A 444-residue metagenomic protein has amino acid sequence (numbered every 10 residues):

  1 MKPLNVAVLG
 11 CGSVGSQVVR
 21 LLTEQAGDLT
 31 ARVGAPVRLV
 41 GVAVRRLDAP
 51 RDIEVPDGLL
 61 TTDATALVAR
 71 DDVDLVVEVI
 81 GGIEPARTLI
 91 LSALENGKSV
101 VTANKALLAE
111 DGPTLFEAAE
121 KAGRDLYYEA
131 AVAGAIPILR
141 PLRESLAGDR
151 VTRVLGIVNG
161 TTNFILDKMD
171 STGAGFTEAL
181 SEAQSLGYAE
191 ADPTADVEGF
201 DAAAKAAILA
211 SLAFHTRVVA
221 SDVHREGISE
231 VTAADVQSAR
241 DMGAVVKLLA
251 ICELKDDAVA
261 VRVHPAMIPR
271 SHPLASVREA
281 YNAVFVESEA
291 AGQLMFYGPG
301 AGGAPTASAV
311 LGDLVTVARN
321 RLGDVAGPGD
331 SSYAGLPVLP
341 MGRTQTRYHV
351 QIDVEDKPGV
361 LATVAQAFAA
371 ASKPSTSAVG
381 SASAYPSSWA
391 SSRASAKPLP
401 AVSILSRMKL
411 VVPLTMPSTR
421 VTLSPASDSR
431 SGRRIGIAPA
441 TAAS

Functional and structural regions predicted by a protein language model:
M1-N96: N-terminal glycine-/serine-/threonine-rich beta1-alpha1-beta2 phosphate-ribose binding loop of Rossmann-like
A86-N96, K105-R143: Rossmann-fold NAD(P)-binding glycine/threonine-rich loop
V100-V101: A short hydrophobic/small-residue beta-strand
E120-D201, I208: Rossmann-like NAD(P)H-binding beta-loop-alpha module
M169, E178-S276, Y281-A283: Substrate-binding/catalytic subdomain of NAD(P)-dependent oxidoreductase enzymes
R270, G292-L294, G298-A304: Glycine-rich phosphate/pyrophosphate-binding beta-alpha loops
A309-P374, A378: A conserved regulatory-domain signal marking ACT and ACT-like small-molecule sensing domains and adjacent regulatory
K373-S377, S381-R407, T415-R434, A440-S444: Low-acidity, Ser/Thr- and Arg-rich intrinsically disordered low-complexity segments
